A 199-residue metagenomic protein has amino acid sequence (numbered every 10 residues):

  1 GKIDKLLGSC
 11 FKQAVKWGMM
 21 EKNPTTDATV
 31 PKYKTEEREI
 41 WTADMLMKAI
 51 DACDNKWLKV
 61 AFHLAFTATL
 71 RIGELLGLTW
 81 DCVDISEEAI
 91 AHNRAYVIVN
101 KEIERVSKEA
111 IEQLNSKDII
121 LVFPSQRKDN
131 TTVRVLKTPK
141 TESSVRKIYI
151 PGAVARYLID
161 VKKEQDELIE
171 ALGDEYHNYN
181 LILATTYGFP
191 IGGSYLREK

Functional and structural regions predicted by a protein language model:
G1-D4, G8-F11, I50, L76 (+2 more regions): Non-transmembrane alpha-helical segments in soluble domains of secreted/periplasmic/extracellular proteins
G1-M19, T35, P190-R197: N-terminal core-binding DNA-recognition domain of tyrosine site-specific recombinases/integrases
K2-L6, M45, V60, Y149 (+3 more regions): Charged catalytic carboxylate motif
L7-C10, G18, A28, A49 (+4 more regions): Conserved hydrophobic/aromatic pocket- or pore-lining residues that grip, position, or stack substrates in active sites
K16, M20-K22, D27-W80, A91-R94 (+2 more regions): Basic, Lys/Arg- and aromatic-enriched nucleic-acid-binding interface segment
V30, M45, L78-E167, A171-D174: Conserved tyrosine-mediated DNA breakage-rejoining catalytic core shared by Y-recombinases
D51, N55-L58, A68, I148 (+2 more regions): Short, basic (Lys/Arg/His-rich) helix/loop patches that form interaction surfaces in the mid-to-C-terminal regions
